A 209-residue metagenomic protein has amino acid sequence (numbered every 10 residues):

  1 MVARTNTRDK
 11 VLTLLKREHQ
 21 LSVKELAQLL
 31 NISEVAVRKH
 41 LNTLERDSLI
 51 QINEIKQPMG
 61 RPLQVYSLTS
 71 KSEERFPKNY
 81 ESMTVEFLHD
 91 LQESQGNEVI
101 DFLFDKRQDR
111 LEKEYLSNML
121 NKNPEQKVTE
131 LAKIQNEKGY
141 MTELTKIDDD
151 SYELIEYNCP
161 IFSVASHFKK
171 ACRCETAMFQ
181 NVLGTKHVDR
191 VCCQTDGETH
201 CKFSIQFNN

Functional and structural regions predicted by a protein language model:
M1-S70: Basic, Lys/Arg-rich alpha-helical nucleic-acid-recognition elements, primarily the DNA-binding modules of transcription
A3-R4, L15, F76, Y80 (+1 more regions): Residue-level marker of regulatory loop/turn positions in helix-turn-helix DNA-binding domains and in histidine
L63-G96: Conserved segment of winged-helix/HTH DNA-binding domains
S67, S204-Q206: Short, well-ordered beta-strand micro-motif
K71-F76, I161-S163, N209: Short, charged/polar, Gly/Pro-enriched secondary-structure boundary elements
N97-K202: Mid-protein regulatory/catalytic core that forms ligand/cofactor-binding pockets and protein-protein interaction
